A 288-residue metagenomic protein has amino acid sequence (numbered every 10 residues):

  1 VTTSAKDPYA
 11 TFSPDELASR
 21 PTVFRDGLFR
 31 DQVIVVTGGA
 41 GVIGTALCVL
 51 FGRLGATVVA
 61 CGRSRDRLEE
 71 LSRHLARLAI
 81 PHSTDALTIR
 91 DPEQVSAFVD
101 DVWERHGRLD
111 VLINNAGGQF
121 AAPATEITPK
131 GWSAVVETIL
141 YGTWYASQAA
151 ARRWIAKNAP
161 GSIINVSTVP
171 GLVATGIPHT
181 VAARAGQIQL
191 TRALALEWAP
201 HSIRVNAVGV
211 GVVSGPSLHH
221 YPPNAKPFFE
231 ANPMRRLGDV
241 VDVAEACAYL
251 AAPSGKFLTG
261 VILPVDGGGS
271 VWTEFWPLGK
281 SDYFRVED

Functional and structural regions predicted by a protein language model:
T3-R20, P200, A207, K226-L258 (+1 more regions): C-terminal helical subdomain
Q32, R108-L109, W154-T168, P200-I203 (+1 more regions): Active-site loop of short-chain dehydrogenase/reductase
V33, A40-G41: Conserved glycine-rich cofactor-binding loop
F51, R108-D110, I188, A195-S214 (+2 more regions): Conserved Rossmann-fold SDR core element
A56-E70: Conserved glycine-rich Rossmann-like NAD(P)H-binding loop of the short-chain dehydrogenase/reductase
P123-A124, T128-V136, F228: Substrate-binding pocket helix/loop in short-chain dehydrogenase/reductase
I155, I164-G186, T191-P200, V212 (+1 more regions): Catalytic loop of short-chain dehydrogenase/reductase
